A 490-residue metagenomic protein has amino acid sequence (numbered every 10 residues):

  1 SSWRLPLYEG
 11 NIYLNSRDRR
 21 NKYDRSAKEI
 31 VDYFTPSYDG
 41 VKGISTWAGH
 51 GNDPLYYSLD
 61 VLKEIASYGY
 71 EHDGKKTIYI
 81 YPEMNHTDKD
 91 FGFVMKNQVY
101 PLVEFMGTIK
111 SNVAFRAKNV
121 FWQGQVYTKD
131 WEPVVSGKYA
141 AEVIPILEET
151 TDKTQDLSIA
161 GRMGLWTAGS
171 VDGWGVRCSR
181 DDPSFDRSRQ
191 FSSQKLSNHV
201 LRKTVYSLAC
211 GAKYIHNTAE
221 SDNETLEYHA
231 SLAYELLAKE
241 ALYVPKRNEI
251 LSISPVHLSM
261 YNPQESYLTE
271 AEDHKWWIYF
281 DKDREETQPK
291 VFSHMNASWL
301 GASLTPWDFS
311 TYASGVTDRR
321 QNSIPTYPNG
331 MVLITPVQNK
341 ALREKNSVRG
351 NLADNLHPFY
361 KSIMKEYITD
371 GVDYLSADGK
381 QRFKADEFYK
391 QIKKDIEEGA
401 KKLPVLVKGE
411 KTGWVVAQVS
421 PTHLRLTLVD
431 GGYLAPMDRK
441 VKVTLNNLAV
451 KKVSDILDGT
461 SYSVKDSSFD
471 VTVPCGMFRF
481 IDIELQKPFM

Functional and structural regions predicted by a protein language model:
S1-K390, D466: Glycan-processing catalytic domains of CAZymes
S2-G10, K28, D39-G40, P436-A449 (+1 more regions): Extended Gly/Ser/Thr-rich low-complexity repeat segments, especially those forming or decorating extracellular
D88-M95, A313, E397-E410, V453-S454 (+1 more regions): Short, solvent-exposed secondary-structure boundary motifs
S252-Y261, E397-P436: Surface beta-strand/loop "capping" patches
Y267-W277, G431-A449: Surface-exposed beta-strand/loop patches in extracellular or lumenal glycoproteins
R284-Q288, H294, K442-G459: Solvent-exposed beta-hairpin/edge-strand motifs
I324-P325, G413-Q418, T460-K465: Short, exposed beta-strand/loop patches in secreted or surface proteins that constitute
G330-I334, Q338, K465-M490: C-terminal beta-strand-rich structural cap/linker in extracellular carbohydrate-active enzymes
